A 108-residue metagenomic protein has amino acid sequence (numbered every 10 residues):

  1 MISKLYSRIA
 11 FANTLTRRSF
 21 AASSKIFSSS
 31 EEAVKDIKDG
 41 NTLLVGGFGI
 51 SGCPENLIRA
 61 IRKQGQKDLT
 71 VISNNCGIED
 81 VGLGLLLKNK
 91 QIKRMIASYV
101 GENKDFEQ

Functional and structural regions predicted by a protein language model:
I2-Q108: Conserved alpha/beta enzyme-core scaffold
